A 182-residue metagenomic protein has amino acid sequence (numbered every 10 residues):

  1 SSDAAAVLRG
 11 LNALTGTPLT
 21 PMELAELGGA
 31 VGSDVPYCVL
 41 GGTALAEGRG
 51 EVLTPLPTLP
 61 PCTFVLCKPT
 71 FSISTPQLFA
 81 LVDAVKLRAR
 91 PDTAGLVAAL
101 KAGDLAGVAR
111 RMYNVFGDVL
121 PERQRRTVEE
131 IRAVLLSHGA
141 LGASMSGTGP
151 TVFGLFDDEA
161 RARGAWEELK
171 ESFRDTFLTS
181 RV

Functional and structural regions predicted by a protein language model:
S1-P21, Y37-G41: DPxDG-like acidic metal-binding loop motif
G10-L27, D158-E171: Phosphate-handling active-site elements
E26, A30-V31, A46-P55: Active-site glycine-rich loop that binds ribose-phosphate moieties when present
R49-G142, D157-K170, R174-V182: Conserved, helical-rich catalytic subdomain that frames metal- and/or nucleotide-binding sites in enzyme alpha/beta
P150-V152: Conserved glycine-rich beta-strand-loop-beta hairpin in the small C-terminal domain of fold type I
